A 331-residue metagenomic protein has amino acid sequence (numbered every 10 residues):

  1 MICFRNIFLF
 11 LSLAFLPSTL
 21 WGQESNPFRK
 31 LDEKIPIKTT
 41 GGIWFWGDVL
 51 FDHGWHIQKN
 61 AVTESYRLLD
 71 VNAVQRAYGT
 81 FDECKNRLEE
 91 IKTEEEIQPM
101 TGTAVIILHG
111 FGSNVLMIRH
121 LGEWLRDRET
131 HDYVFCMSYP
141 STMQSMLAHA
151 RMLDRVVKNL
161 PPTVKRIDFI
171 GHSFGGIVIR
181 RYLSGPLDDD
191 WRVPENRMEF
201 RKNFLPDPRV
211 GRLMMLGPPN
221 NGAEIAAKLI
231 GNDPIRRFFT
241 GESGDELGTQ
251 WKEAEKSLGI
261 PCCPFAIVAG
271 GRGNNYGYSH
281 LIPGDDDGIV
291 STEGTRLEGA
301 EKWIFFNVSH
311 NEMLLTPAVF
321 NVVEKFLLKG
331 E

Functional and structural regions predicted by a protein language model:
M1-F8: Bacterial N-terminal signal peptides that target proteins for export
F8-P17: Bacterial N-terminal signal peptides
W21-I107, G112-W124, R128-F135, N159-L160: Flexible, membrane-associating and regulatory peripheral segments of lipid-active enzymes
L108-H109, H172-S173, G217: The conserved beta1-alpha1 loop
M152-K165: Conserved acidic catalytic loop of the alpha/beta-hydrolase fold
V164-H172: Alpha/beta-hydrolase fold nucleophile elbow
G171, G175, I179: Gly/Ala-rich beta-loop-alpha elbow adjacent to hydrolase catalytic centers
L183-E331: Helical cap/lid subdomain of alpha/beta-hydrolase-fold lipid enzymes that gates access to the catalytic pocket
